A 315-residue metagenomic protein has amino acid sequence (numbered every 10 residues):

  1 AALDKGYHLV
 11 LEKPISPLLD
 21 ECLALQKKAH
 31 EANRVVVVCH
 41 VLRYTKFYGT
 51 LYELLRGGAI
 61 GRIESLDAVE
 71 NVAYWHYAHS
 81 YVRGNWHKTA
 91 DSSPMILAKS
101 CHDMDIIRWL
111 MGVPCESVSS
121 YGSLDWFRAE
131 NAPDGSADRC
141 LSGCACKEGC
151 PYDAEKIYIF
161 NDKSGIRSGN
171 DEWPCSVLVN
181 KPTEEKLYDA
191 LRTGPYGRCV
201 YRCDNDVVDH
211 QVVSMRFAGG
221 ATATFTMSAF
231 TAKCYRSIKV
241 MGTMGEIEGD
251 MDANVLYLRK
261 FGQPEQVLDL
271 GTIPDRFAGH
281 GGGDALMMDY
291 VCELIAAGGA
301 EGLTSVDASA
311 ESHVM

Functional and structural regions predicted by a protein language model:
A1-R43, G58: Beta-strand-loop-alpha-helix segment that lines the small-molecule cofactor/substrate pocket of alpha/beta enzymes
G6, V82-D91, L268-I273: Short glycine/proline- and charge-enriched loop/turn segments that cap or connect secondary-structure elements
E12, T89-M95, P274-A278: A short acidic, glycine-rich active-site loop that binds or catalyzes chemistry on phosphate/adenosine moieties
P14, H40-R43, E70, A229 (+1 more regions): Structured beta->alpha junctions
D20, K46, H102, V208 (+1 more regions): Short, conserved clusters of charged catalytic residues that mark active-site and nucleotide-handling motifs
E21-Q26, V35-V36, R43-T45, G49-T50 (+7 more regions): Catalytic cores of eukaryotic secretory-pathway lumenal/extracellular enzymes that build and remodel glycoconjugates
L42-R198: Predominantly a Rossmann-like dinucleotide-binding segment in NAD(P)-dependent oxidoreductases
V207-M315: C-terminal helical cap and adjacent loop that interface with cofactors, partners, or active-site loops
